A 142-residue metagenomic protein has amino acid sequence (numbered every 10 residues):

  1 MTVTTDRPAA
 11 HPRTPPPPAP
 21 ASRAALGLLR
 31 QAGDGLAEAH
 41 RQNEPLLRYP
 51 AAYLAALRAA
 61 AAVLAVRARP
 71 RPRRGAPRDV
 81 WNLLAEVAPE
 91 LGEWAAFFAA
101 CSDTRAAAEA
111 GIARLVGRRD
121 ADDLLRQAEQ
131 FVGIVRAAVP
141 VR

Functional and structural regions predicted by a protein language model:
M1-R142: Terminal alpha-helical segments
